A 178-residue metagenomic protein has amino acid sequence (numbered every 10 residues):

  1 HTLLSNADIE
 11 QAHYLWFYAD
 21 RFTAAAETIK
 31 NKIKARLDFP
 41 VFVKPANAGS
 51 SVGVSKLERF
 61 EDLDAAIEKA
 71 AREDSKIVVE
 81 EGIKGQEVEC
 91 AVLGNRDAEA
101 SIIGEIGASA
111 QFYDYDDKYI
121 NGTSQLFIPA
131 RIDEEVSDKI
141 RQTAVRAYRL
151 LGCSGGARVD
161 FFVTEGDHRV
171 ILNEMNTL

Functional and structural regions predicted by a protein language model:
H1-E80, K84-Q86, R141: Active-site nucleotide/adenylate-binding loops and adjacent lid/helix of ATP-dependent enzymes
A7, T143-L150: Generic non-transmembrane alpha-helical segments
Q11, A100, G155-A157: A short coil-to-beta-strand element that immediately follows conserved catalytic motifs
A48, K118-I120, L178: Short connector loops/turns at beta-strand edges and beta->alpha or beta->beta junctions
S51, I106-S109, N176-L178: Glycine-rich phosphate/pyrophosphate-binding beta-alpha loops
E58-Q142, E165-I171: Phosphate-binding site of ATP-dependent enzymes
E81, A91-V92, Y148-L178: Conserved metal-phosphate-binding beta-hairpin within the catalytic cores of diverse ATP-dependent phosphoryl-transfer
